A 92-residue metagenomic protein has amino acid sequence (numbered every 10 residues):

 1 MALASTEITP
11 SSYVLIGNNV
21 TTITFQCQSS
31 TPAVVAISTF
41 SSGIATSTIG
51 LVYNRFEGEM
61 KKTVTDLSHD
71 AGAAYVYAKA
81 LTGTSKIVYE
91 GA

Functional and structural regions predicted by a protein language model:
M1, T21-T22, Q26, S30 (+1 more regions): Terminal and domain-boundary regions
M1-T22, A45: Surface-exposed ligand/attachment interfaces on beta-rich extracellular proteins
I8, S41, T48-G50, T65-L67: Serine/threonine-rich, low-complexity intrinsically disordered segments
T9-S11, G17, Q26-Q28, T65 (+2 more regions): A structural detector for beta-sheet-dominated domains
S12-L15, N54-G72: Beta-sandwich interaction modules
V20-F25, D66-T84: Noncatalytic modules at the cell exterior or secretory-pathway interfaces, chiefly beta-strand-rich lectin/adhesion
F25, I49-R55: Short hydrophobic alpha-helical transmembrane segments
S30-T48, V88-G91: Short, surface-exposed beta-strand/strand-loop-strand elements in extracellular ectodomains
